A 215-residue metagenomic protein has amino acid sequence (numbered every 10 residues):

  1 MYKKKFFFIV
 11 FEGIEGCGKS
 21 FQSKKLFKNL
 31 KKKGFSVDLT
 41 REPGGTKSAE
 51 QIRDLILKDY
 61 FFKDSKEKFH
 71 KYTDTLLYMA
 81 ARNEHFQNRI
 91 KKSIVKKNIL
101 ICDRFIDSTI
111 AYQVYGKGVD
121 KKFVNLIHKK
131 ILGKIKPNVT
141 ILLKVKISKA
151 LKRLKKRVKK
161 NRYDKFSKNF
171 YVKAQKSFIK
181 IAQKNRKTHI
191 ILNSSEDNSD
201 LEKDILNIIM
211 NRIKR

Functional and structural regions predicted by a protein language model:
Y2-K3, F27, S148-R215: NTP-dependent small-molecule kinase module
F8: Walker A (P-loop) ATP-phosphate-binding motif of ABC ATPase nucleotide-binding domains
F11: Hydrophobic anchor at the beta1->P-loop junction of P-loop NTPases
G16: Walker A (P-loop) phosphate-binding loop of P-loop NTPases
K19: Conserved lysine of the Walker
Q22: Hydrophobic positions on the alpha1 helix immediately C-terminal to the Walker A/P-loop
F35-L132, D204: ATP-dependent small-molecule kinase phosphotransfer cores that center on conserved nucleotide phosphate-binding segments
R104, S108-K176: A glycine- and Lys/Arg-enriched "phosphate-lid" helix/loop adjacent to the NTP-binding pocket of small-molecule kinases
